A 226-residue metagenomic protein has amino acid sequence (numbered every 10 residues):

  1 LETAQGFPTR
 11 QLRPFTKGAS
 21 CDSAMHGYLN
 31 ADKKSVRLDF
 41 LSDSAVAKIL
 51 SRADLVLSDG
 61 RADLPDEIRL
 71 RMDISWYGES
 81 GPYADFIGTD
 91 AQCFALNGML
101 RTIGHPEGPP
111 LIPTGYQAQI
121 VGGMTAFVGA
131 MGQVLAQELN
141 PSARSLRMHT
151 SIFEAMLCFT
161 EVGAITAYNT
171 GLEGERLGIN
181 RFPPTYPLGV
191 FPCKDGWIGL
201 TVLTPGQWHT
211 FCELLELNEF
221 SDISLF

Functional and structural regions predicted by a protein language model:
L1-N140: N-terminal helix-loop segment corresponding to the beta1-alpha1 unit of nucleotide/adenylate-binding folds
P8-L12, N169-E175: Short Pro/Gly-enriched beta-strand edge/turn motifs at strand-loop
D22-A24, G88, S145, T185-Y186 (+1 more regions): Short beta-strand-initiation
M25-G27, M148, G189: Residue-level detector of beta-strand structural context in well-folded domains
E79, E107-Q117, E138-M156, L172-P183: Conserved Rossmann-fold dehydrogenase catalytic segment
P113-M131, I152-T160, G199, L203 (+1 more regions): Mid-domain beta-loop-alpha active-site segment that forms a flexible, acidic cofactor/metal-binding surface
G123-L146, C158-G171, C212-I223: Oxidoreductase and adenylate-handling cofactor-binding alpha/beta cores
N180, Y186-F226: Aromatic-enriched alpha-helical interface/lid elements that frame and gate functional surfaces
